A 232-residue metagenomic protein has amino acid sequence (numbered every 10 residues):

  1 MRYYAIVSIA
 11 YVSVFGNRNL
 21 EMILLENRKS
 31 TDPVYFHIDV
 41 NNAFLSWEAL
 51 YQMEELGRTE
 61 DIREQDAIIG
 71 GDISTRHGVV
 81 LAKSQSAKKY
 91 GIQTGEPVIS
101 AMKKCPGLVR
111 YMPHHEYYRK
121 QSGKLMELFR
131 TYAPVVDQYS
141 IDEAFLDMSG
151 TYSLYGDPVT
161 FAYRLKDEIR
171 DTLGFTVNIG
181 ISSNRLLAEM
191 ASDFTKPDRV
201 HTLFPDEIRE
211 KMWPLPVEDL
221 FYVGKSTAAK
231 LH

Functional and structural regions predicted by a protein language model:
Y3, V7-H232: Gly/Gly-Pro- and Ser/Thr-rich, intrinsically disordered tail segments characteristic of DNA damage-repair and tolerance
